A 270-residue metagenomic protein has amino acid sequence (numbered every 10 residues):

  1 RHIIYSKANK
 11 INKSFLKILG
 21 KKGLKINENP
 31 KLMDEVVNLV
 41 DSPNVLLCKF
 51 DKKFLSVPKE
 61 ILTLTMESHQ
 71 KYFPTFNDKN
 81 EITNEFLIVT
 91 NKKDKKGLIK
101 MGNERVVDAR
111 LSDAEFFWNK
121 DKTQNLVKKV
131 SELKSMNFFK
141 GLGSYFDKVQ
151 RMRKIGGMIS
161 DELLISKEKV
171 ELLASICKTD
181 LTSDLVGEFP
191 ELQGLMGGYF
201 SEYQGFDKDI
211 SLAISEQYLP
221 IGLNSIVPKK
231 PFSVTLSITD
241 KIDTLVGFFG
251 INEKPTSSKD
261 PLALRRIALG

Functional and structural regions predicted by a protein language model:
R1-G270: Amphipathic alpha-helical "coupling" segments that flank catalytic cores
